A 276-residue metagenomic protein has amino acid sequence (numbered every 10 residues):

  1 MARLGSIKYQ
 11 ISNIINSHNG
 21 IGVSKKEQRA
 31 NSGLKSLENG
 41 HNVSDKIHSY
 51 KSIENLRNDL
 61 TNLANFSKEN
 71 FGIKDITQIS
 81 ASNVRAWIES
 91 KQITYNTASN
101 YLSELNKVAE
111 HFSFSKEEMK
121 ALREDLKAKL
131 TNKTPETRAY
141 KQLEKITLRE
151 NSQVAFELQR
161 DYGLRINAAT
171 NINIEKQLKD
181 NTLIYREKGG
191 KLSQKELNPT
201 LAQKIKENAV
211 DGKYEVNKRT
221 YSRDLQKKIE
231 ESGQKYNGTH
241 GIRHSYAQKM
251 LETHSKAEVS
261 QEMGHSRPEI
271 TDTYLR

Functional and structural regions predicted by a protein language model:
M1-S49: N-terminal DNA-binding module of tyrosine recombinases/phage integrases
G33-A128: N-terminal core-binding DNA-recognition domain of tyrosine recombinases/integrases
E124-K145, G189-T200: DNA breakage-rejoining catalytic core of tyrosine-based enzymes
T134-I166: Basic, Lys/Arg- and aromatic-enriched nucleic-acid-binding interface segment
A155-F156, N167-I172, V259: Alpha-helix N-cap/helix-start motif at helix boundaries, enriched for small hydrophobics
Y162, N171-K204: Conserved tyrosine-mediated DNA breakage-rejoining catalytic core shared by Y-recombinases
Q177-K179, T253-L275: Short, polar N-cap/turn motifs at the start of nucleic acid-interacting alpha helices
L197-I242, Y246: Active-site/catalytic core of tyrosine-dependent DNA strand-transfer enzymes
